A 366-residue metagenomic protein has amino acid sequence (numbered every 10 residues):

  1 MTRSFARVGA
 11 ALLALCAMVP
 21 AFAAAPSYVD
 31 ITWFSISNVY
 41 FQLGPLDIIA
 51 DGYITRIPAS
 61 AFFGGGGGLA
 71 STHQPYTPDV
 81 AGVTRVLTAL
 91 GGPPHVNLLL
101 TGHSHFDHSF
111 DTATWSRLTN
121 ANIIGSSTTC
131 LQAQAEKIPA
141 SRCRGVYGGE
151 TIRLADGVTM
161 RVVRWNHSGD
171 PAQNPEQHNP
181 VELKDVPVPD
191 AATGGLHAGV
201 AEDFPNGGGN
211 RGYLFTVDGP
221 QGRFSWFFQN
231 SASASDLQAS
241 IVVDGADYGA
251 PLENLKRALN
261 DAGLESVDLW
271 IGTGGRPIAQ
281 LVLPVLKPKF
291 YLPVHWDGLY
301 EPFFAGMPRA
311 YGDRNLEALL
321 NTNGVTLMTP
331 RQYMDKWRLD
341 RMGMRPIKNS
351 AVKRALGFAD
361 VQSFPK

Functional and structural regions predicted by a protein language model:
M1-G9: Bacterial N-terminal signal peptides that target proteins for export
G9-P20: Bacterial N-terminal signal peptides
F22-G82, N166-G169, P180-G194, G199-N206: Zn-dependent metallo-beta-lactamase
A24-P26, S127-G222, K348-S350: Metallo-beta-lactamase
L46-L100, H105, T114, D170 (+1 more regions): Pre-active-site segment of Zn-dependent metallo-hydrolases
A50-Y53, H95-H105, I124-S127, W226-A232 (+4 more regions): Active-site neighborhood of phospho(di)ester-bond hydrolases with catalytic His/Asp-centered motifs
N122, C130, Q134-D156, P284-K366: Binuclear metal-ion centers of metallo-dependent hydrolases, dominated by the metallo-beta-lactamase
L196-L286: Active-site-proximal loop/helix segments of hydrolase catalytic cores
